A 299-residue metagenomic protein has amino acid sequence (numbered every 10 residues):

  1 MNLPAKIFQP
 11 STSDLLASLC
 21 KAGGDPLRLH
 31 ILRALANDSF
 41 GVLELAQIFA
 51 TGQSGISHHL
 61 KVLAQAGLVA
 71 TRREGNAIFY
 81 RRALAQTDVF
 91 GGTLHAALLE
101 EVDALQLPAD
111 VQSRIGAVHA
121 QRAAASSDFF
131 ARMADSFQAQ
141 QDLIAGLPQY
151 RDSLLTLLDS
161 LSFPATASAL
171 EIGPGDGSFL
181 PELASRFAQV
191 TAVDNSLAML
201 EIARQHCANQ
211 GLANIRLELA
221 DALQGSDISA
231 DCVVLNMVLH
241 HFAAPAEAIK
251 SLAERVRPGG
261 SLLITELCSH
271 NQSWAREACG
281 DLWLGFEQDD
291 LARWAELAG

Functional and structural regions predicted by a protein language model:
N2-F8, V89-S136: Amphipathic alpha-helical dimerization/coiled-coil segments that flank or bridge DNA-binding/regulatory modules
D14-G55, I78-Q86: N-terminal helix-turn-helix DNA-binding core of bacterial DNA-binding proteins
A145-T166: Conserved alpha-helix/loop element of class I SAM-dependent methyltransferases that forms part of the SAM/SAH-binding
L170, G175-Q224: Class I SAM-dependent methyltransferase SAM/SAH-binding core
L223-V233: A short acidic, Gly/Pro-enriched loop at the edge of an enzyme's catalytic core that lines a small-molecule cofactor
C232-A244: A short SAM/SAH-binding and catalytic strip from SAM-dependent methyltransferases
A246-S261: A short glycine-rich, Lys/Arg-flanked "PGG" loop and its adjoining helix->strand segment in the class I
S261-G299: C-terminal alpha-helical "lid/dimerization" subdomain adjacent to the S-adenosyl-L-methionine
